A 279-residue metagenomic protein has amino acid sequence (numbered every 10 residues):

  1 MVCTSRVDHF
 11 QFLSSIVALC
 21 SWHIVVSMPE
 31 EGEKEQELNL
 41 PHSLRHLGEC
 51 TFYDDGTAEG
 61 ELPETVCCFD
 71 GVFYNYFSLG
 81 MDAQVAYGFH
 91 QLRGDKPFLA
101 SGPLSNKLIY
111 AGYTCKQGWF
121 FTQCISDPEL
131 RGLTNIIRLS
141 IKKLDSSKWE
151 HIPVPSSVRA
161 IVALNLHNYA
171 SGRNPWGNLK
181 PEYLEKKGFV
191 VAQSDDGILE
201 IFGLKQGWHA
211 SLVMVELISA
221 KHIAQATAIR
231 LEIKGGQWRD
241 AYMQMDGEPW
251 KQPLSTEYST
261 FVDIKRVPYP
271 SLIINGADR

Functional and structural regions predicted by a protein language model:
M1-Y169: Catalytic core of DAGKc-family lipid kinases
G132, I136, I141-P153, A163 (+1 more regions): ATP/nucleoside-binding phosphotransfer catalytic cores, i.e., glycine-rich phosphate-binding loops
